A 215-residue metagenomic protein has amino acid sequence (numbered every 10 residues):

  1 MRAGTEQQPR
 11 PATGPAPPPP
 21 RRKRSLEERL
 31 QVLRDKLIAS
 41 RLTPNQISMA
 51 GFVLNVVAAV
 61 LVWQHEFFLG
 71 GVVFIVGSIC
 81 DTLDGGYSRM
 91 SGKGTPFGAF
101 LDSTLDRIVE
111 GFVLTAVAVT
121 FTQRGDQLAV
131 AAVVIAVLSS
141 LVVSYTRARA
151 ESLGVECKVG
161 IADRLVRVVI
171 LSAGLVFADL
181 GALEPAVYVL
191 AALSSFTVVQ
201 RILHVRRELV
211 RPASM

Functional and structural regions predicted by a protein language model:
R2-D35, S103-M215: A feature for the membrane-embedded catalytic helix bundles of lipid/isoprenoid biosynthetic enzymes
V32, K36, F52-N55: Residue-level detector of alpha-helical secondary structure
K36, S40, G86-M90, R149: Membrane-interface helix caps of multi-pass small-molecule transporters
A39, P44-I47, V56, I79-C80 (+3 more regions): Structured catalytic core of nucleotide-sugar glycosyltransferases
S40, W63-E66, G94, G111 (+2 more regions): Residues at alpha-helix boundaries and the short loops/turns that link adjacent helices
Q46-F97, Q127-L138, A182-L193: Membrane-embedded alpha-helical segments that form the functional core of polytopic membrane enzymes, especially those
